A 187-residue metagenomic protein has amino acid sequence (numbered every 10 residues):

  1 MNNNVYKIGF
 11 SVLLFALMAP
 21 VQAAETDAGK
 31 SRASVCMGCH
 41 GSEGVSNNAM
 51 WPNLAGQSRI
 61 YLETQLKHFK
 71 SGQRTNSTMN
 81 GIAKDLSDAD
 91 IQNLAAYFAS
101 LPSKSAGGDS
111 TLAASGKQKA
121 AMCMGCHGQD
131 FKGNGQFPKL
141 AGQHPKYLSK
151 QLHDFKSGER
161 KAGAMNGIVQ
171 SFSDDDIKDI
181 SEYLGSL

Functional and structural regions predicted by a protein language model:
M1-F10: Bacterial N-terminal signal peptides that target proteins for export
G9-L17: Bacterial N-terminal signal peptides
A19-A33, E43-M50, A96-A120: Electrostatic cytochrome c docking/interface patches
C36-S42, L94, A121-D130, I180: The canonical Cys-X-X-Cys-His
G44-R74, N80-I82, M124, K132-E159 (+2 more regions): Gly/Gly-Pro-rich "capping" loops immediately C-terminal to redox-active cysteine motifs in periplasmic/lumenal
K84-A106, Q170-L187: C-terminal capping alpha-helices of c-type cytochrome domains
